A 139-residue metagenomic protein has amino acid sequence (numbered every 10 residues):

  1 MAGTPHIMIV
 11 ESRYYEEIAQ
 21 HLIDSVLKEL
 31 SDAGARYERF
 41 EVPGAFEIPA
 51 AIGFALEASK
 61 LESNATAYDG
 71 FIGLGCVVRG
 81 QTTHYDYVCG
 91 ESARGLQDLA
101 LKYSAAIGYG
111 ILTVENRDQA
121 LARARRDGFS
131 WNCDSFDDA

Functional and structural regions predicted by a protein language model:
M1-H6, S130-D134: N-terminal presequence-like segments and the immediate start of the first folded domain
A2-R39: Glycine-rich phosphate/diphosphate-binding loop of Rossmann-like nucleotide-binding domains
R13-Y14, V42, G75-V77, L112-R117: Short, ordered loop/turn segments at secondary-structure junctions
Q20-H21, P49-G53, T82-D86, Q119-R123: Short, well-ordered secondary-structure micro-motifs
Y37-E47: Short beta->alpha junction loops
R39, Y68-L74, A106-T113: Short beta-strand segments at enzyme active-site cores
A51-L96, A100: Glycine-rich phosphate-binding loop
Y85, G90-A139: C-terminal binding/interaction regions
